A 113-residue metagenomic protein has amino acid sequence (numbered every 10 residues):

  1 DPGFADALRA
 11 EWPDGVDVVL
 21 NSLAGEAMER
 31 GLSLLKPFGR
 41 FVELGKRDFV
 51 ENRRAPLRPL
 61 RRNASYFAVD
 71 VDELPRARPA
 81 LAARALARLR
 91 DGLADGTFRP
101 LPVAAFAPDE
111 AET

Functional and structural regions predicted by a protein language model:
D1-E26: Adenosine-nucleotide cofactor-binding segment
P2-A5, G25-A27, D48-V50, A107-E110: Short acidic loop-to-helix transition motifs that present clustered carboxylates
G3, V18-S22, L35-F38, L89 (+1 more regions): Structured catalytic/translocation cores of nucleotide/phosphate-coupled proteins
V16-V18, D70-L81, R88-E110: Glycine- and charged-residue-rich phosphate/anionic-cofactor binding loop of Rossmann-like
E26-D91: Glycine-rich phosphate-binding loop and adjacent beta-alpha segment of Rossmann(oid) nucleotide-cofactor-binding
